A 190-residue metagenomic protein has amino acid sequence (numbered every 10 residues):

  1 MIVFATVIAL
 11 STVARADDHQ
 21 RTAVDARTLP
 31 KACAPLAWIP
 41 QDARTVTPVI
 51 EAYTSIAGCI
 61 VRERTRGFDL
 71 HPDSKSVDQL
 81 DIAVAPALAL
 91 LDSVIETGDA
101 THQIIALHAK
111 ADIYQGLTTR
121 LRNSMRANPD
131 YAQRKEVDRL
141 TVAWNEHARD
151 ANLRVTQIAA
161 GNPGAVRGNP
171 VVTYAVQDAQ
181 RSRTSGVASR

Functional and structural regions predicted by a protein language model:
M1-S11: Bacterial N-terminal signal peptides
V13-R190: Acidic, polar-rich low-complexity tracts and alpha-helical solenoid repeat scaffolds
